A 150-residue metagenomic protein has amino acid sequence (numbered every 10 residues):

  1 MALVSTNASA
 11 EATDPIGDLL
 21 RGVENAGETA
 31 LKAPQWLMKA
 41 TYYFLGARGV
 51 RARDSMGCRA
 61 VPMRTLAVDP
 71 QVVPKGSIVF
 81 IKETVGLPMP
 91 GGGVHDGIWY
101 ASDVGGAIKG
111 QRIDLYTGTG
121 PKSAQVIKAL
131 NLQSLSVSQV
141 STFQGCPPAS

Functional and structural regions predicted by a protein language model:
V4, A8-S150: Solvent-exposed, well-ordered loop and adjacent helix/strand elements within mature globular domains that form
